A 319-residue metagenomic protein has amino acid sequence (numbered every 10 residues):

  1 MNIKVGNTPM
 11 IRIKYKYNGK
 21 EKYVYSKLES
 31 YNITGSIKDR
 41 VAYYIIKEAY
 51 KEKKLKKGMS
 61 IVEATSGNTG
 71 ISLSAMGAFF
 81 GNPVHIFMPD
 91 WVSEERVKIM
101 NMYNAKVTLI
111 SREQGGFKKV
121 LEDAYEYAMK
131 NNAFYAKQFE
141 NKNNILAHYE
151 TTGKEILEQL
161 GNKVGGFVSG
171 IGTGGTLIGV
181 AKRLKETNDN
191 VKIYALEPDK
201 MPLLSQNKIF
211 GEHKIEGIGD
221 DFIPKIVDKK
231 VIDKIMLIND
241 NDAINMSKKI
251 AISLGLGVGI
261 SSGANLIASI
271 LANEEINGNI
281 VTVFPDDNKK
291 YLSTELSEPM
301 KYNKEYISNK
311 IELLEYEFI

Functional and structural regions predicted by a protein language model:
M1-I319: PLP-dependent amino-acid enzyme catalytic core
